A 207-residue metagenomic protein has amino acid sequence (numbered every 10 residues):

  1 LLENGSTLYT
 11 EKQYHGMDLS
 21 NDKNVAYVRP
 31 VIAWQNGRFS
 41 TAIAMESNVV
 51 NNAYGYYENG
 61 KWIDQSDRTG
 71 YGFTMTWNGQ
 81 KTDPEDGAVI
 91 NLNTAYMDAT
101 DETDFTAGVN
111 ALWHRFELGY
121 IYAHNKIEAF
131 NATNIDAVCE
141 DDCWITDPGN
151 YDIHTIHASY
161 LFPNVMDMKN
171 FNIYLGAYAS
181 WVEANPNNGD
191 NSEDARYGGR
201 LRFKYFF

Functional and structural regions predicted by a protein language model:
T7, Y14-D18: Transmembrane beta-barrel domains of Gram-negative outer membranes and organellar outer membranes
D18-N21, N185-P186: Surface-exposed strand-loop-strand hairpins of Gram-negative outer-membrane beta-barrel proteins
D22-V25, R29-Y160: Detector for outer-membrane/organellar transmembrane beta-barrel domains, recognizing the amphipathic beta-strand
F73, F162, D194-F207: Outer-membrane beta-barrel "beta-signal"
W144-G189: C-terminal structured domain segments
